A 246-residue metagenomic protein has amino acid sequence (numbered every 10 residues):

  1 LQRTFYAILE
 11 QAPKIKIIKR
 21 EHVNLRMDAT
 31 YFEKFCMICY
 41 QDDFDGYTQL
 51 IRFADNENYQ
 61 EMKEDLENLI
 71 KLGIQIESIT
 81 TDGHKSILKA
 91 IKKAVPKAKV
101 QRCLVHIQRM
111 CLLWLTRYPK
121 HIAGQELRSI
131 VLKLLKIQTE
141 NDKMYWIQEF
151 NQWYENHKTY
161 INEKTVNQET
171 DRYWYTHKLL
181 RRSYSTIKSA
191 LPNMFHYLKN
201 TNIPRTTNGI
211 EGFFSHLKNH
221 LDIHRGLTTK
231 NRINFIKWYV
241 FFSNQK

Functional and structural regions predicted by a protein language model:
Q2-K85, K89-K97, G209: RNase H-like nuclease fold core
Y6-K14, T30, Y59, L104-W114 (+2 more regions): Short alpha-helical interface patches
I8, I18-K19, Y40-Y47, D65 (+7 more regions): A generic structural signal for ordered alpha-helices
L69-L72, Y118, K230: Low-complexity, intrinsically disordered/propeptide-like segments
S78-K85, K89-V131: Conserved beta-strand -> loop -> alpha-helix junction used to position metal-binding or nucleic-acid-contacting
T81-L88, V95, Q125-K246: Acidic/histidine-rich catalytic cores and adjacent linkers of DNA breakage/strand-transfer/modification proteins
